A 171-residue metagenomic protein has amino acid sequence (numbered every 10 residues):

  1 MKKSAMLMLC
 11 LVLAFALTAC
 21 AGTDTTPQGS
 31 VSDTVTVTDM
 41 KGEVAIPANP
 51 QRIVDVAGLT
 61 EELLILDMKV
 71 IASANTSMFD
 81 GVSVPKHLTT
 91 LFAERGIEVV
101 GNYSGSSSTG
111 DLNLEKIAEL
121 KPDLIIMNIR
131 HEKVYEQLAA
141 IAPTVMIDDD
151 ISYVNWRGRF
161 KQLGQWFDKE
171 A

Functional and structural regions predicted by a protein language model:
M1-L11: Positively charged n-region of N-terminal signal peptides that target proteins for export
S4-A5, C20-E61, A171: Bacterial Sec-exported substrate-binding components of ABC uptake systems
A14-L17: Bacterial Sec-type N-terminal signal peptides, specifically the leucine/valine-rich hydrophobic h-region
P47-P50, A57-T60, L114, E132-Y135 (+2 more regions): Extracytoplasmic/secreted envelope proteins and their assembly/folding machinery, especially bacterial periplasmic
N49-I53, K69, P143: Residues that mark the start of a beta-strand
L59-K116: A short, structured surface patch at a secondary-structure boundary
L114, A118-I126, P143: Proline-aspartate-enriched helix->loop->beta-strand connector
V134-Q137, I141-A171: Extracytoplasmic substrate-binding proteins
